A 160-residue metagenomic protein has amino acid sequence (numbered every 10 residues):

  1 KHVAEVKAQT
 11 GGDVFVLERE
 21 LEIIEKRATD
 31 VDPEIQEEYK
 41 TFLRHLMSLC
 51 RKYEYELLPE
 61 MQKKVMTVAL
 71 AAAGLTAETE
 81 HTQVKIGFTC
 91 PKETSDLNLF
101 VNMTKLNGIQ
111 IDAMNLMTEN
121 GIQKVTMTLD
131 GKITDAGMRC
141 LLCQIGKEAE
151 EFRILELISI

Functional and structural regions predicted by a protein language model:
K1-I160: Domain-level signature for soluble enzymes in the chorismate/prephenate branch of the shikimate pathway
